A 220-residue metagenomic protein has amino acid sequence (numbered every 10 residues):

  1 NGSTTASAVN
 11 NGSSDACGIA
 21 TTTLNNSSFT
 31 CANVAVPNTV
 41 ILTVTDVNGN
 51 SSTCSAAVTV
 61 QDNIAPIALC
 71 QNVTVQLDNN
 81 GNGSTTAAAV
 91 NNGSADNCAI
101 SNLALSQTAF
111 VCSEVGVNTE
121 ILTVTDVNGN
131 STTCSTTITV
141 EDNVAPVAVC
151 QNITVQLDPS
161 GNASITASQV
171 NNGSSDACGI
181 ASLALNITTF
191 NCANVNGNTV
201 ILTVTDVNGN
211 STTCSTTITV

Functional and structural regions predicted by a protein language model:
N1-V220: Proline-threonine-serine-rich low-complexity tracts
